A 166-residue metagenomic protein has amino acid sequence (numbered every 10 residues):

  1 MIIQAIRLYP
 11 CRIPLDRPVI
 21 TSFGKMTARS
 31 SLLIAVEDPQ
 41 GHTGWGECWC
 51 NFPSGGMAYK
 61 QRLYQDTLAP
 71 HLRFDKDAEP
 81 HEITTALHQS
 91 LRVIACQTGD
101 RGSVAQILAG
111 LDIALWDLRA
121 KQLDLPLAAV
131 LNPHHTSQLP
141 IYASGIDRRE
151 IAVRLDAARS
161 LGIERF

Functional and structural regions predicted by a protein language model:
M1-P10, K121, L125-L139: N-terminal amphipathic alpha-helix/helix-capping segment at the start of soluble metabolic enzymes
M1-W45, W49-P53: Structured beta-strand/loop patches that form or line metal/cofactor-binding pockets in enzymes
A5, E37-Q122: Metal- or metallocofactor-binding catalytic centers and their adjacent structured scaffolds across diverse enzyme
C11-I13, R17, T21-G24, P70 (+2 more regions): Flexible, active-site-adjacent loop/turn segments at secondary-structure boundaries
S22, Q61-Y64, G145-D147: Short, charged/polar low-complexity linear motifs in solvent-exposed/disordered segments
L33, D117, L155: Short glycine-/small-residue-rich flexible loop motifs, especially phosphate/cofactor-binding loops
A129-F166: Metal-dependent enolase-superfamily TIM-barrel catalytic cores that perform enediolate-based chemistry
